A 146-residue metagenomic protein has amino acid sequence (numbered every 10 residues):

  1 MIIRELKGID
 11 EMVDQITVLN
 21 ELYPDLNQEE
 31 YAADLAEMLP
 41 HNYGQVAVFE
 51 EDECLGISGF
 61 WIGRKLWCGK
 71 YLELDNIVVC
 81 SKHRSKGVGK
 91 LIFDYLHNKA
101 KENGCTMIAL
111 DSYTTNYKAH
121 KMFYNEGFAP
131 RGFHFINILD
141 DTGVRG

Functional and structural regions predicted by a protein language model:
M1, D52-I57, L72: Glycine-rich phosphate/pyrophosphate-binding loop shared by adenosine-nucleotide-utilizing enzymes
M1-E29: Short amphipathic alpha-helix that is part of the acyltransferase structural core
A36-A47, E73: A short helix-loop-beta-strand connector motif used in the catalytic cores of GNAT acetyltransferases and, in some
A47, E53-I62, V78: Conserved beta-strand in the GNAT
G63-L74, R84, P130-R131: A conserved beta-turn-beta hairpin within the catalytic core of GNAT-like acetyltransferases that forms part
V79, S85-N98, N125: Conserved acetyl-CoA-binding loop-helix of GNAT-fold acetyltransferases
K90, T114-G132, N137: Conserved active-site alpha-helix within GNAT-family acetyltransferase domains
A100-S112: Conserved GNAT acetyl-CoA-binding A-motif
